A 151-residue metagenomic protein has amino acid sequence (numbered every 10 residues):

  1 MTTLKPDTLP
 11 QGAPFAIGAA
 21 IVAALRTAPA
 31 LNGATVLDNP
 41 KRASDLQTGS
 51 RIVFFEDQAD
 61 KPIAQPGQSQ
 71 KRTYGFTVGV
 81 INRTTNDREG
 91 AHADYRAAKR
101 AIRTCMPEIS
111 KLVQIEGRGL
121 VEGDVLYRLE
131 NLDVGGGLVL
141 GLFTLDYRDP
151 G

Functional and structural regions predicted by a protein language model:
M1-D45, D57-G151: Charged, amphipathic alpha-helical segments and their flanking helix caps
G49-F54: A short glycine-rich, His/Asp/Glu-containing loop-to-beta-strand
